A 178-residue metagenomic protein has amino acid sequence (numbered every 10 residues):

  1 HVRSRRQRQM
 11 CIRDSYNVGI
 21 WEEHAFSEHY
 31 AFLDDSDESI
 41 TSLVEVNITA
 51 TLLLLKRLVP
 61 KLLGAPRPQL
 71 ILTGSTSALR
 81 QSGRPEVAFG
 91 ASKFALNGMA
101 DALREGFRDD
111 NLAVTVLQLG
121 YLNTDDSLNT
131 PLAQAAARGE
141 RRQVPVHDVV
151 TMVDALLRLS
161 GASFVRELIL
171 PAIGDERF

Functional and structural regions predicted by a protein language model:
H1-R8, I12: Single conserved hydrophobic/aromatic residue that forms the stacking wall/gate of nucleotide- or nucleobase-binding
S15, L54-L58, L62, M99-A100 (+1 more regions): Hydrophobic positions on the long internal alpha-helix of Rossmann-like NAD(P)-dependent oxidoreductase domains
Y16-N17, P68-S75, A113-Q118: Structural signature of the Rossmann-like NAD(P)-dependent dehydrogenase/reductase core
I20-T41: Conserved mid-core segment of classical short-chain dehydrogenase/reductases
H24, D35-D37, Q69-A95, A100-D101 (+2 more regions): Catalytic loop of short-chain dehydrogenase/reductase
H24, Q118-L132: Short beta-loop-alpha junction of Rossmann-like oxidoreductase domains
V116-L117, L132-F178: C-terminal helical subdomain
